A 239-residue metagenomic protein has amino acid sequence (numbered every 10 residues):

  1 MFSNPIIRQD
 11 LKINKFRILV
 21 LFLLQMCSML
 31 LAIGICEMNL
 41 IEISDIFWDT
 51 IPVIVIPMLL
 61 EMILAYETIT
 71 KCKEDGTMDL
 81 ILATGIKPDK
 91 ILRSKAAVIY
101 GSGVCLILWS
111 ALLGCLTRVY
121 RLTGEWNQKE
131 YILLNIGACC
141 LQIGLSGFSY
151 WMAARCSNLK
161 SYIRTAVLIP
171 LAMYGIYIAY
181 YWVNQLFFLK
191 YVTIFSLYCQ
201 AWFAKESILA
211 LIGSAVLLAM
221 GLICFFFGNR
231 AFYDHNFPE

Functional and structural regions predicted by a protein language model:
M1-I18: N-terminal Sec/SRP start-transfer signal
K15-N39, P52-M62, T165-G175: Hydrophobic alpha-helical transmembrane segments of multi-pass membrane transport/permease proteins
L31-S44, R155, I163, L168-E239: Terminal transmembrane helical anchor/hairpin motif
L40-F47, R93-C156: Secretory targeting signals
D45-K71: Long, hydrophobic alpha-helical segments
E61-A65, L113, G144-F148, I194 (+2 more regions): Hydrophobic/aromatic residues in alpha-helical transmembrane segments
M62-L82, A96: Transmembrane helix boundary and interhelical loop/hinge segments in multi-pass membrane proteins
